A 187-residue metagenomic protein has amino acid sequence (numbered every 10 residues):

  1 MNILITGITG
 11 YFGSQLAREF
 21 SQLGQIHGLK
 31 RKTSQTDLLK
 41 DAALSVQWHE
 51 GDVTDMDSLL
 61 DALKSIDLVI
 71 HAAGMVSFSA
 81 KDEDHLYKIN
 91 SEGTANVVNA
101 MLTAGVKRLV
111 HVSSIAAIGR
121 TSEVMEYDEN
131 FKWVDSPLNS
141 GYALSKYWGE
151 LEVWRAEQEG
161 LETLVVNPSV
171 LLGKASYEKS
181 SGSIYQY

Functional and structural regions predicted by a protein language model:
I3-L23: N-terminal Rossmann NAD(P)H-binding glycine-rich loop of SDR-like oxidoreductase domains
Y11-S14, S91, Y147: Residues forming the Rossmann-fold NAD(P)(H) cofactor-binding site
G24-S34: Conserved glycine-rich Rossmann-like NAD(P)H-binding loop of the short-chain dehydrogenase/reductase
Q35, V46, E50-E92: NAD(P)H-binding glycine-rich loop region in Rossmannoid oxidoreductase-like domains and their noncatalytic homologs
A73, V110-S113, S169: Active-site beta-alpha turn of Rossmann-fold NAD(P)-dependent dehydrogenases/reductases
E92-S140, L164: Conserved Rossmann-fold NAD(P)-dependent oxidoreductase catalytic core, especially the SDR/UDP-sugar
L138-L164: Active-site Tyr-X1-5-Lys
E162-V165, S169-Y187: NAD(P)-dependent short-chain dehydrogenase/reductase
